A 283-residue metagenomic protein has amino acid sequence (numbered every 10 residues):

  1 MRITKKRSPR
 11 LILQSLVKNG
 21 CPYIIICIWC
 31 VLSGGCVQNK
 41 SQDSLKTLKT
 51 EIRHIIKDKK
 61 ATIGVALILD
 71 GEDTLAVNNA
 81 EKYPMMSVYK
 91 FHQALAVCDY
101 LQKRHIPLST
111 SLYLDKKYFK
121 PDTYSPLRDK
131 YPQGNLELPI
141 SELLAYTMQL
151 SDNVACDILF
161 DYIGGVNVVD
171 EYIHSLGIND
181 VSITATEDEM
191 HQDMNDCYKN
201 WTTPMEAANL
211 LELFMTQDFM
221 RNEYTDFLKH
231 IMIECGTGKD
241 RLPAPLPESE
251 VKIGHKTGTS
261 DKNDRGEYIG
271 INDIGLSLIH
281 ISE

Functional and structural regions predicted by a protein language model:
G34-G35: C-terminal motif of bacterial Sec signal peptides marking the signal peptidase cleavage site
Q38-P84, D261: Beta-lactamase-like hydrolase cores
T62, L136, D157-F219: Mid-domain, small-residue-enriched loop/turn segments at the edges of structured enzyme/sensor domains
P84-L114: Active-site SXXK
F119-D157: Conserved catalytic neighborhood of penicillin-recognizing serine enzymes
H174, N209-T259: Conserved active-site loop region of the serine DD-peptidase/beta-lactamase
I271-L278: Short, surface-exposed beta-strand/loop micro-motifs that present aromatic residues
I279-E283: Residue-level detector of conserved catalytic or cofactor/ligand-binding positions in enzyme active sites
